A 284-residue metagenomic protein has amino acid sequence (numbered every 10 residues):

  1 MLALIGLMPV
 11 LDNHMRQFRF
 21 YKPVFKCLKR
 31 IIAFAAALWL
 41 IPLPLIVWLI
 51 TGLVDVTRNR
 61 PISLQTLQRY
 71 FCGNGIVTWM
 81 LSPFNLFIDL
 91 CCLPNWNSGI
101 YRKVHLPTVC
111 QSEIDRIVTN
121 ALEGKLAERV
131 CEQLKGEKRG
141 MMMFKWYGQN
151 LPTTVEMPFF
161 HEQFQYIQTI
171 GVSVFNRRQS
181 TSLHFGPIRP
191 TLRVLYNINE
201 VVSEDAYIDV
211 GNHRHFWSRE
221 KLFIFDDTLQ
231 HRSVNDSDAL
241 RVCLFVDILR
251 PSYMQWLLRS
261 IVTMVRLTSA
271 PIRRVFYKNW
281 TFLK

Functional and structural regions predicted by a protein language model:
M1-Y70: Intrinsically disordered, low-complexity, charge-biased terminal/linker regions in eukaryotic proteins
P44-F160: Non-heme Fe(II)/2-oxoglutarate
F159-Q179, P190: A short glycine-rich, His/Asp/Glu-containing loop-to-beta-strand
V174-N176, P187-S203: Short, conserved beta-strand element in jelly-roll/cupin
S182-H184, A206-I208, F225, H231-D236: Short beta-strand His + acidic residue motifs that chelate non-heme Fe in jelly-roll/DSBH and cupin folds
R193-I198, I224, A239-Q255: A short hydrophobic beta-strand segment most commonly corresponding to one strand of the jelly-roll/cupin
N199-R219: A short beta-strand-loop-beta hairpin characteristic of the jelly-roll/cupin
F216-Q230: Conserved metal-binding segment of the jelly-roll/cupin
